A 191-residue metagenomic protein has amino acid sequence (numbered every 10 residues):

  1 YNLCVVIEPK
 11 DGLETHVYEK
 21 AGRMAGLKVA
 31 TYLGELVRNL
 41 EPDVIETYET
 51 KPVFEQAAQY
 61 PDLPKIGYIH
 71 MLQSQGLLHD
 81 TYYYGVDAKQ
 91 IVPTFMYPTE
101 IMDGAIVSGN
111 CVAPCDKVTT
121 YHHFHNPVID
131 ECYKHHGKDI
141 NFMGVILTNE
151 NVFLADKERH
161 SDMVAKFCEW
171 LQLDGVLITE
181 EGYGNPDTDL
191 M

Functional and structural regions predicted by a protein language model:
Y1-M191: An N-terminal assembly and electron-transfer interface module characteristic of large anaerobic redox and radical
